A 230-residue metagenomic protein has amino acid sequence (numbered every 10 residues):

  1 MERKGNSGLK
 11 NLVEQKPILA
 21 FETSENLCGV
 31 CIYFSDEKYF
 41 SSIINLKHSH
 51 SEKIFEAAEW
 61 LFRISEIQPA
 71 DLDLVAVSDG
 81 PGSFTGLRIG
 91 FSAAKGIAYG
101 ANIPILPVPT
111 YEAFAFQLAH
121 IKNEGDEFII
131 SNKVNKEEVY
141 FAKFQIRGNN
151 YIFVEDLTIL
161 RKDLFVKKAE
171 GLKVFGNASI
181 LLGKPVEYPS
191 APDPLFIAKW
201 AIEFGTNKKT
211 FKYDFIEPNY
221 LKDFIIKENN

Functional and structural regions predicted by a protein language model:
E2-E37, N45, L106-N230: Oxyanion-binding and handling regions
Y33, S41, P69-A70: Recognition helices and adjacent regulatory flanks at domain boundaries
N45-K53, F84, R88, S92 (+1 more regions): Residues at secondary-structure transition points
H50-S65, Y111: Short, well-ordered amphipathic alpha-helical segments that serve as non-catalytic structural scaffolds within diverse
K53-E56, S92, G96, A113 (+1 more regions): Short amphipathic alpha-helical face segments that pack within enzyme cores and frequently flank/anchor catalytic
A58-L74, K168-L172: Phosphate/pyrophosphate-binding loops at sites that engage ATP/ADP/AMP, CoA/4′-phosphopantetheine, polyphosphate
L74-T110: DPxDG-like acidic metal-binding loop motif
